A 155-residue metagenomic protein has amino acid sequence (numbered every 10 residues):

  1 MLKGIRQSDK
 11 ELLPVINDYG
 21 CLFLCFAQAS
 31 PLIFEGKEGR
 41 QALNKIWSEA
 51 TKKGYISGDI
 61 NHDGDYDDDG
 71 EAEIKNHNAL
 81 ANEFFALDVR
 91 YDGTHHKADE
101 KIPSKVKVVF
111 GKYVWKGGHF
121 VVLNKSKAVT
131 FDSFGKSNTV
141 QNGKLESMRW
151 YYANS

Functional and structural regions predicted by a protein language model:
M1-D68: Active-site-adjacent structural segments surrounding the nucleophilic cysteine of cysteine proteases and isopeptidases
K10, G64, G70, G93-T94 (+4 more regions): Intrinsic-disorder/low-complexity loop/linker signature
K10, Y55, F85-L87, H96 (+1 more regions): Short glycine-aromatic motifs
L22-C25, A42, E73-H77, A98: Stable alpha-helical elements in mature extracytoplasmic
Q41, D69-E73, K127-F134: Short, well-ordered strand-loop elements centered on a beta-strand within folded domains, enriched for acidic residues
A50-D92: Helix-adjacent hinge/juxtasegments
V89-K127: Active-site-adjacent substructure of cysteine-protease-like catalytic cores
I102-S104, N124-S155: Noncatalytic regulatory segments and standalone regulatory/sensor domains
